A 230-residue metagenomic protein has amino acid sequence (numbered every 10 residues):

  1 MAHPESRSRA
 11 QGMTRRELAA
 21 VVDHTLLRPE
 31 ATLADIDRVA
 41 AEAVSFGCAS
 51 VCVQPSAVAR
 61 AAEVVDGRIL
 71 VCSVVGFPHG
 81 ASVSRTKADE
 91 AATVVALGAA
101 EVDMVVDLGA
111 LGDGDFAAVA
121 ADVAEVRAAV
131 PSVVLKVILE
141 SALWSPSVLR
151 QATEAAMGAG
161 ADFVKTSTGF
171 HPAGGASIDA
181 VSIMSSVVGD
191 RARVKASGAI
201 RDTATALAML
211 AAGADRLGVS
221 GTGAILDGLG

Functional and structural regions predicted by a protein language model:
M1-V22, R28, F46, D190-G230: C-terminal alpha-helical cap/extension of soluble enzyme domains
A2-L97, R150-Q151, A155-G158: Conserved N-terminal beta1-alpha1 strand-loop-helix module at the mouth
L18-L26, V51-V53, L70-V75, V102-M104 (+4 more regions): Hydrophobic faces of well-ordered beta-strands that scaffold small-molecule active sites in alpha/beta enzyme cores
D23, A61, V94, V137 (+3 more regions): Conserved, mostly hydrophobic/aromatic
P55-H79, G114-W144, G174-G198: Alpha-helix-loop-beta-strand connector modules within alpha/beta enzyme cores
S73, F77-P78, A96-L111, G158-G174 (+1 more regions): Glycine-rich phosphate-binding active-site loops on the catalytic face of alpha/beta enzymes
G80, A91-A92, E101-F163, S167-F170: Conserved anion-binding
S82-T93, W144-A155, S182, D190 (+2 more regions): Catalytic cores of alpha/beta
